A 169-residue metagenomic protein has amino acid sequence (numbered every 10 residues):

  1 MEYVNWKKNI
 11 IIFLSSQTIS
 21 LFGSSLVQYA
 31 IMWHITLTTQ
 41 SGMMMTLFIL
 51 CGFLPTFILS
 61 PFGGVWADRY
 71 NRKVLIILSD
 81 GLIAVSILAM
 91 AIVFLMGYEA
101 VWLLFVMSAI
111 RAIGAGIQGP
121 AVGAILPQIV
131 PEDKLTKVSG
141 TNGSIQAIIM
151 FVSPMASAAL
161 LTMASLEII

Functional and structural regions predicted by a protein language model:
M1-I169: Alpha-helical transmembrane-bundle signature of multi-pass membrane transport and export proteins
